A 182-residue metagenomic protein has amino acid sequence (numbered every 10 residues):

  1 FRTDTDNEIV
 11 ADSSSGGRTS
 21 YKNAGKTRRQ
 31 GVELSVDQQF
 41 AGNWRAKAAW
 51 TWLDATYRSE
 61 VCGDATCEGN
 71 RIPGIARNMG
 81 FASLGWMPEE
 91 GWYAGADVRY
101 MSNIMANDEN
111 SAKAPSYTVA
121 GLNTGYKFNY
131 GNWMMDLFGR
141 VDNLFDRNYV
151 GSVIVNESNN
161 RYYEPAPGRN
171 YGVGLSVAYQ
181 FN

Functional and structural regions predicted by a protein language model:
F1, G17, T27, Q39 (+2 more regions): Generic secretory/membrane-interface signal
R2, K22-N107, S176-A178: Gram-negative outer-membrane beta-barrel transporters
R2-D4, F145: Flexible, active-site-proximal loop/turn residues at the rims of small-molecule/cofactor binding pockets and catalytic
N7-T19, L53, Y57-T66, M105-A112 (+1 more regions): Outer-membrane beta-barrel translocator domains and adjoining extracellular loop/strand segments of Gram-negative
S20-N23, Y162: Generic signature of intrinsically disordered, low-complexity, basic-rich segments and short cationic peptides
R71-N182: Conserved C-terminal beta-signal and adjacent last beta-strands/turns of outer-membrane beta-barrel proteins
